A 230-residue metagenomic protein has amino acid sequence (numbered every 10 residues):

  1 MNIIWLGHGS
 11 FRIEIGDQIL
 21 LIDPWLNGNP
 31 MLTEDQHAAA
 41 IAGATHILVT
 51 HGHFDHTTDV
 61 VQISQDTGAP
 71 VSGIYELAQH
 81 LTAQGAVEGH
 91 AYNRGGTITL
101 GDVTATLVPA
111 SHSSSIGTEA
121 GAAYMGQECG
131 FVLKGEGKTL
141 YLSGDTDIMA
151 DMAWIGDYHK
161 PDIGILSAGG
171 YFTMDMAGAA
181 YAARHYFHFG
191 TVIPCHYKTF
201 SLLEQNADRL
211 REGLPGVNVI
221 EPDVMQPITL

Functional and structural regions predicted by a protein language model:
M1-I19, L26-N29, T99-D102, R209-V217 (+1 more regions): Zn-dependent metallo-beta-lactamase
N2-W5, L20-D23, T104-A110, T139-D145: Active-site-proximal beta-strand elements of phosphoester/diester hydrolases
R12-H53, T58-Q62, S113-A123, T146-Y158: Pre-active-site segment of Zn-dependent metallo-hydrolases
L21-D23, A44-G52, S72-Y75, Y141-T146 (+3 more regions): Active-site neighborhood of phospho(di)ester-bond hydrolases with catalytic His/Asp-centered motifs
N29, H53-T58, A78-H80, G96-T99 (+4 more regions): Active-site environment of divalent metal-dependent phosphoester hydrolases
D35-I98, V103-S114: Active-site HxH/HxHxD metal-binding segment of metal-dependent hydrolases
T82-T97, A180, R184-L230: Binuclear metal-ion centers of metallo-dependent hydrolases, dominated by the metallo-beta-lactamase
G117-H185: Active-site-proximal loop/helix segments of hydrolase catalytic cores
